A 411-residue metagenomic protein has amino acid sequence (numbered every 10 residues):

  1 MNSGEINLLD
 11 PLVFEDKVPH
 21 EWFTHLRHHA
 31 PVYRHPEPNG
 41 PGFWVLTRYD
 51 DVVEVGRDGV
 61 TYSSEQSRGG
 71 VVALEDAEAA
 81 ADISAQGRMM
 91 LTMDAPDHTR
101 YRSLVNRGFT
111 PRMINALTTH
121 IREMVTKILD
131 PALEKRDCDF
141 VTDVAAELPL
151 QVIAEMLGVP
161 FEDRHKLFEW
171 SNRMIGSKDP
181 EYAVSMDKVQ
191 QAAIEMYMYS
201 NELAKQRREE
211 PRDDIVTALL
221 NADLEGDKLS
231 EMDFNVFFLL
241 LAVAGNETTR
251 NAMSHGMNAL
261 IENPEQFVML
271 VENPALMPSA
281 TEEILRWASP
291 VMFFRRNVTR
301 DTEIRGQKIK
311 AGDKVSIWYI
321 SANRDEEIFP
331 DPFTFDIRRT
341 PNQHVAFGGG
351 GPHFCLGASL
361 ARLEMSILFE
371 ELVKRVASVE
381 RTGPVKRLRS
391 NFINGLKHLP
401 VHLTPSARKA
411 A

Functional and structural regions predicted by a protein language model:
M1-A411: Cytochrome P450
